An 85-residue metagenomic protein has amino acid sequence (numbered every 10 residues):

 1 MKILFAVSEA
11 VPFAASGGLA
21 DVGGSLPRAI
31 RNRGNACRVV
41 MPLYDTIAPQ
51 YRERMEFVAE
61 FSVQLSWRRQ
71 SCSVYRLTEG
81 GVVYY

Functional and structural regions predicted by a protein language model:
M1-S16, M41-L43: Nucleotide-activated donor-dependent transferases that construct or modify glycoconjugates
A10, S16-L19, V58-S62: Generic secondary-structure boundary/loop-capping signal
A14-G17, P49-Y51: Short, solvent-exposed loop/turn and secondary-structure capping segments
L19-A29: Short amphipathic alpha-helix
N35-C37: Hydrophobic anchor at the start of a short beta-strand that flanks the dinucleotide cofactor-binding loop
L43-Y85: A conserved catalytic-core segment of Leloir-type glycosyltransferases
